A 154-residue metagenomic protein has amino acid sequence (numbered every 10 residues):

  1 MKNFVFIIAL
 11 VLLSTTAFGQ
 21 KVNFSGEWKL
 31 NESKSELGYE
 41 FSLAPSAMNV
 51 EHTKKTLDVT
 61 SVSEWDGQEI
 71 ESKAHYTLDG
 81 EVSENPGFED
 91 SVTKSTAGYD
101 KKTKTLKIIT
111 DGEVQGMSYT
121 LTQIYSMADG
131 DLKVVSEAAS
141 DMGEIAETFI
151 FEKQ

Functional and structural regions predicted by a protein language model:
F4-T15: Sec-dependent N-terminal signal peptides
Q20-Q154: Hydrophobic small-molecule pocket/channel-lining residues, especially in calycin-type beta-barrels
